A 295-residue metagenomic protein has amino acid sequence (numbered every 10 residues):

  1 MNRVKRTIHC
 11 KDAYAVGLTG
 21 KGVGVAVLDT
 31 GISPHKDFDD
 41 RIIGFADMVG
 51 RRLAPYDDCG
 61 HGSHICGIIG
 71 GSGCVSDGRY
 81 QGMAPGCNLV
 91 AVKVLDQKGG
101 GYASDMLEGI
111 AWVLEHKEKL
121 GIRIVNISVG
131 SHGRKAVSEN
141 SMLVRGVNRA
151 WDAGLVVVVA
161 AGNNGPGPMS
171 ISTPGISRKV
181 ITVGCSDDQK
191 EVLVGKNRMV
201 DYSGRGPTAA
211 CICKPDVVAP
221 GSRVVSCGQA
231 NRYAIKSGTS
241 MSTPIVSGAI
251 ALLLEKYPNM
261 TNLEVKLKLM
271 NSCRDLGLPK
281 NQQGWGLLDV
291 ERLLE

Functional and structural regions predicted by a protein language model:
M1-G24, D37, A136, S141 (+2 more regions): Protease zymogen maturation seam
Y14-A26, I32-G44, R52-S104, G121-R123 (+4 more regions): Subtilisin-like serine protease catalytic core
T19, N148-D152, V218: Anion (oxyanion) recognition and catalysis
L28-G31, I68-S72, V92-D96, I127-S131 (+6 more regions): Active-site-proximal beta-strand/loop segments in catalytic clefts of secreted hydrolases
D29, G175-E255, N259, R292: Extracellular S/T/G-rich loop segment that most often corresponds to the catalytic His/Ser-adjacent loop
P34, V75, N163-M169, Q189-K190: Active-site environment of divalent metal-dependent phosphoester hydrolases
C66-I69, V90-D96, S170, G221-Q283 (+1 more regions): Hydrolase catalytic cores
V94-K179, A209-I212, C227-S237, M241-T243 (+1 more regions): Substrate-binding/access-modulating region of protease and related hydrolase catalytic domains
